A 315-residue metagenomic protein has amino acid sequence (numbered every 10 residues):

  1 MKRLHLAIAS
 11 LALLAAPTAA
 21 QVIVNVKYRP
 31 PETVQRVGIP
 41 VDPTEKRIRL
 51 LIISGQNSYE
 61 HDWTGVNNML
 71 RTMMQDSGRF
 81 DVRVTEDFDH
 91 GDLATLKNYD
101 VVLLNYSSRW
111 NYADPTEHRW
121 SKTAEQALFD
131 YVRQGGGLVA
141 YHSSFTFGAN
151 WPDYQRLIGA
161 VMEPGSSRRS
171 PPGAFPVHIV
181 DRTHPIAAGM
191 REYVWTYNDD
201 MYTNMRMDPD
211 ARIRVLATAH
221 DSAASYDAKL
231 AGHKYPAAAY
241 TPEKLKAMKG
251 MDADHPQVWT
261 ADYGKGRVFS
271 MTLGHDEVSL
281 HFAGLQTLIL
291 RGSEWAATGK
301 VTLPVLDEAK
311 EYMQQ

Functional and structural regions predicted by a protein language model:
M1-L4: Positively charged n-region of N-terminal signal peptides that target proteins for export
A7-A15: Bacterial N-terminal signal peptides
A16-A20: Sec/Tat signal peptide C-region and signal peptidase I cleavage site
Q21-E45, Q75-D76, A94, S225 (+1 more regions): Extracellular ligand-binding/catalytic regions of CAZymes and related secreted enzymes and adhesion modules
D42-R47, A140-P236, V305-Q315: An acidic, glycine-rich "communication" segment
L51-S54, L96-G148, K265, M271: Short alpha-beta junction capping motif
N57-N68: Glycine- and acidic-residue-enriched helix-capping/strand-helix junction motifs
F80-D89: A short beta-strand-loop structural module common to alpha/beta enzyme folds
